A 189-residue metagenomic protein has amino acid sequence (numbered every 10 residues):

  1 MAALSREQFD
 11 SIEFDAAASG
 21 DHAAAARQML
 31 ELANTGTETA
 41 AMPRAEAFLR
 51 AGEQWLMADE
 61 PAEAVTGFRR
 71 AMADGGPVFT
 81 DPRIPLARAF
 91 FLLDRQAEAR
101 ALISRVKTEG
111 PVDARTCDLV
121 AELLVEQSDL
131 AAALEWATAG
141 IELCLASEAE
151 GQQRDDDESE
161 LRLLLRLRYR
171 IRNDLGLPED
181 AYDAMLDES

Functional and structural regions predicted by a protein language model:
M1-A58, E179-S189: N-terminal alpha-helical interaction modules that lie
A23-L30, V65, M72, R100 (+2 more regions): Tetratricopeptide repeat
M42-C117: Alpha-helical adaptor scaffolds
G76-D81, G110-D118, E142-R162: Boundary/linker segments of alpha-helical solenoid repeat arrays
T108-P111, V125-A149: TPR/TPR-like (Sel1-like) alpha-helical repeat modules
